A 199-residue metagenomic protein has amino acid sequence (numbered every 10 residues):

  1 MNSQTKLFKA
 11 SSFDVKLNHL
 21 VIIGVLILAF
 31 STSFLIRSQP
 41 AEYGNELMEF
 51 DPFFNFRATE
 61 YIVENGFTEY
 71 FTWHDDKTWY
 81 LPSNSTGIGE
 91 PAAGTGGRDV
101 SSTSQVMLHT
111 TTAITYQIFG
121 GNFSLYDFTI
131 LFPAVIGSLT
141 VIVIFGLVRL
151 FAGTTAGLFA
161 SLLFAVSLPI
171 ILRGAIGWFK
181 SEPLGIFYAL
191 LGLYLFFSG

Functional and structural regions predicted by a protein language model:
M1-L20, R98, V106-T110, F128-T129 (+1 more regions): Membrane-embedded, hydrophobic transmembrane alpha-helices
M1-Q39, F50, L150, L158: Start-transfer (signal-anchor) and selected internal transmembrane alpha helices of multi-pass inner/ER membrane
L17-V21, G121-F132, G153-A160: Membrane-interface starts of transmembrane alpha-helices
G24, A29, M48, F54 (+3 more regions): Alpha-helical transmembrane segments of multi-pass membrane transport proteins
A29-S33, L131-L150, A156-G199: Membrane-embedded helix bundles of polyisoprenyl
A58, I62, M107-F119: Hydrophobic alpha-helical segments of integral membrane proteins, encompassing both true transmembrane helices
A58-D99: Extracytosolic helix-loop segments that constitute the early lumenal/periplasmic catalytic or substrate-binding loops
T86, P91-T110, G120-L139, A175 (+1 more regions): Loop-to-helix entry region of an early transmembrane alpha helix in multi-pass inner-membrane enzymes
